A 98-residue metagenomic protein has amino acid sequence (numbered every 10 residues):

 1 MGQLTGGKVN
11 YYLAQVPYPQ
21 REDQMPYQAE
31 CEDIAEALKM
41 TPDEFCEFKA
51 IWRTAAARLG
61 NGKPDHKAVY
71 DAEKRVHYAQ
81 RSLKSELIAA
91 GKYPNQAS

Functional and structural regions predicted by a protein language model:
M1-S98: Intrinsically disordered, low-complexity regulatory regions that flank transcription factor DNA-binding cores
